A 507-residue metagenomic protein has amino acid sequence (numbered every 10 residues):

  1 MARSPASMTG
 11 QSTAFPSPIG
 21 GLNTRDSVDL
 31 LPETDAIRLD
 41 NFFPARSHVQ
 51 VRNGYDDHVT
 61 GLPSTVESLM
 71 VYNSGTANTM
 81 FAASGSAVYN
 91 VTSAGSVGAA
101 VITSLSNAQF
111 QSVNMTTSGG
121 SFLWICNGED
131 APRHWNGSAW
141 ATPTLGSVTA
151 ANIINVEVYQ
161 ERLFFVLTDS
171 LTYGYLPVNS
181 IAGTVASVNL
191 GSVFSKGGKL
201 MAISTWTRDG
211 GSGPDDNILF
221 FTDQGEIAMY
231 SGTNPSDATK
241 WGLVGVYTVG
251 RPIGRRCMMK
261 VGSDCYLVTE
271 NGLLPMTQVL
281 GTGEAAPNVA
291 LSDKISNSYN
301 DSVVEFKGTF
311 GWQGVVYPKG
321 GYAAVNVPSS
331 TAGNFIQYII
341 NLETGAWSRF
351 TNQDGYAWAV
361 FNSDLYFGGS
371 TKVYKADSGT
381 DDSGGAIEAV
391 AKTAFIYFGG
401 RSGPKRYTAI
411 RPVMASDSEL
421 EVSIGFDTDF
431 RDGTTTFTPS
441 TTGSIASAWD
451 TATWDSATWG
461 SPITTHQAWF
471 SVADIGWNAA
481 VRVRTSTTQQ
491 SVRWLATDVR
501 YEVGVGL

Functional and structural regions predicted by a protein language model:
M1-G98, S104-L123, T248-D264, E270-L507: Beta-sheet repeat architectures centered on beta-propellers
G54-T60, G98-T103, A141-G146, V188-F194 (+1 more regions): A short beta-strand motif characteristic of beta-propeller blades
F81-A83, W124-I125, E161-V166, P214-D223 (+2 more regions): Hydrophobic core segments of beta-strands in well-ordered, beta-rich domains
T92-G95, N136-A139, N179, T233-P235 (+2 more regions): Short loop/turn segments that connect beta-strands within beta-propeller blades
G137-Q160: Asp-box/WD-like beta-propeller blade repeats and closely related beta-sheet repeat scaffolds
V156-G213: Solenoidal tandem-repeat scaffolds enriched in leucines and small polar residues
L219-Y247: Surface-exposed extracellular loop regions of Gram-negative outer-membrane beta-barrel proteins
